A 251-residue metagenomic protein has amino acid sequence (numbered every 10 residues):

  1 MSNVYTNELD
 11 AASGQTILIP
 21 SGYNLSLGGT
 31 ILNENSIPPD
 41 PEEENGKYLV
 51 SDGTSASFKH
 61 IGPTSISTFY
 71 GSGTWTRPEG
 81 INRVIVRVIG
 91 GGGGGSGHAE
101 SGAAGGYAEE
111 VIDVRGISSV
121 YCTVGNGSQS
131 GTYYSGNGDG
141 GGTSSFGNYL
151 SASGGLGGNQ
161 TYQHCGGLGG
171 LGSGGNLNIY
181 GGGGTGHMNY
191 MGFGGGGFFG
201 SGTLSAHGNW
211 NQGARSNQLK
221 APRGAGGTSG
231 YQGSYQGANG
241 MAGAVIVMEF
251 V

Functional and structural regions predicted by a protein language model:
S2-G62: Extracellular repetitive beta-rich solenoid segments
S36-P38, N45-V50, I85-I89, K220-G224 (+1 more regions): Short hydrophobic/aromatic-rich beta-strand motifs
T68-Y70, T74-P78, I85-N148, C165 (+1 more regions): Glycine-rich strand-loop-strand elements at beta-sheet edges
F69, A152, R223: Hydrophobic residues at beta-strand termini and immediately following loops that shape nucleotide-binding pockets
L150-Q218: Acidic, glycine-rich loop-and-strand cores that form catalytic or ligand-binding grooves in diverse globular domains
R215-S229: Outer-membrane beta-barrel transmembrane strand signature
